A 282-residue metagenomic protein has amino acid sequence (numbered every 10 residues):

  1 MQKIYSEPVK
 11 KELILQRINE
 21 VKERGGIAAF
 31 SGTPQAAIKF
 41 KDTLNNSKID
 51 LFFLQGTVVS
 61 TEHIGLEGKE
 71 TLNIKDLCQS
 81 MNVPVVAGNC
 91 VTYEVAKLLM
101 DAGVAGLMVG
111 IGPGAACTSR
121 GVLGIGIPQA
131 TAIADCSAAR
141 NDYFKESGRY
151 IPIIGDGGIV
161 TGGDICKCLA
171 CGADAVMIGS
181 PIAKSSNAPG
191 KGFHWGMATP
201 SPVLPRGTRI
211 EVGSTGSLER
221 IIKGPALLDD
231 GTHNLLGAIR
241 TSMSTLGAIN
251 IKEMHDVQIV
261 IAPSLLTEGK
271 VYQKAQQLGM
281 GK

Functional and structural regions predicted by a protein language model:
M1-E146, I182, K270: Active-site entrance/lid segments in N-terminal catalytic domains of soluble metabolic enzymes
Y5-V9, Q16-N19, N82, G124-G155 (+1 more regions): Alpha/beta catalytic cores of nucleotide-metabolism and tRNA/nucleoside-modifying enzymes
